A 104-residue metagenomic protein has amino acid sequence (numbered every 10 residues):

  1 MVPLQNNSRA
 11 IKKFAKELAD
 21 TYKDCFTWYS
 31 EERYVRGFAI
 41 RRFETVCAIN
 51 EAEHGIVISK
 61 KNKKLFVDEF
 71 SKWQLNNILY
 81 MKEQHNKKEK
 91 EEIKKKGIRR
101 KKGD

Functional and structural regions predicted by a protein language model:
M1-L4, V57-I58: Extended non-catalytic scaffold regions that mediate assembly and binding in large macromolecular machines
M1-V2, E17-A19, T45, I49 (+1 more regions): A subset of signal/propeptide-processing and intrinsically disordered low-complexity segments in secreted/extracellular
Q5-F26: N-terminal acidic leader/helix
Y22-K87: Acidic, low-complexity, intrinsically disordered interaction modules
K95-D104: Short acidic DE-rich linear segments
